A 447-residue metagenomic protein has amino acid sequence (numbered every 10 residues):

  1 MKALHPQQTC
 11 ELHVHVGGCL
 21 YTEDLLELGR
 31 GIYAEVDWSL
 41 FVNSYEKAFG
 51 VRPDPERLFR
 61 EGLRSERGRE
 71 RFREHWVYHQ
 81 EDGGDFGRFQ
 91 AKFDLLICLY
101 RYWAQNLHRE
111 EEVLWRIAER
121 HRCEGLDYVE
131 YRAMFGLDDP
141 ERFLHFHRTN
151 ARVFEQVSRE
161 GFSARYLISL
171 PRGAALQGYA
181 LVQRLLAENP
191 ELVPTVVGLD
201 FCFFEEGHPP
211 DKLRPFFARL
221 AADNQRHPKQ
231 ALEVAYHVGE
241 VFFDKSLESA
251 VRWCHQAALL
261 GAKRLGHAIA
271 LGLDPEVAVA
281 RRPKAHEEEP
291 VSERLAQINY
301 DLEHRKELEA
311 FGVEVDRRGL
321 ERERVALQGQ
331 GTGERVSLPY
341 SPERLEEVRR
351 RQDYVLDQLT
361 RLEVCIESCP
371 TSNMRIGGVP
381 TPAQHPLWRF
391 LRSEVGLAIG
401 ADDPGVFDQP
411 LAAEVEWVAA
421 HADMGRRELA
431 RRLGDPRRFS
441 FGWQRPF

Functional and structural regions predicted by a protein language model:
M1-F447: Metal-cofactor-binding active-site regions of metalloenzymes
